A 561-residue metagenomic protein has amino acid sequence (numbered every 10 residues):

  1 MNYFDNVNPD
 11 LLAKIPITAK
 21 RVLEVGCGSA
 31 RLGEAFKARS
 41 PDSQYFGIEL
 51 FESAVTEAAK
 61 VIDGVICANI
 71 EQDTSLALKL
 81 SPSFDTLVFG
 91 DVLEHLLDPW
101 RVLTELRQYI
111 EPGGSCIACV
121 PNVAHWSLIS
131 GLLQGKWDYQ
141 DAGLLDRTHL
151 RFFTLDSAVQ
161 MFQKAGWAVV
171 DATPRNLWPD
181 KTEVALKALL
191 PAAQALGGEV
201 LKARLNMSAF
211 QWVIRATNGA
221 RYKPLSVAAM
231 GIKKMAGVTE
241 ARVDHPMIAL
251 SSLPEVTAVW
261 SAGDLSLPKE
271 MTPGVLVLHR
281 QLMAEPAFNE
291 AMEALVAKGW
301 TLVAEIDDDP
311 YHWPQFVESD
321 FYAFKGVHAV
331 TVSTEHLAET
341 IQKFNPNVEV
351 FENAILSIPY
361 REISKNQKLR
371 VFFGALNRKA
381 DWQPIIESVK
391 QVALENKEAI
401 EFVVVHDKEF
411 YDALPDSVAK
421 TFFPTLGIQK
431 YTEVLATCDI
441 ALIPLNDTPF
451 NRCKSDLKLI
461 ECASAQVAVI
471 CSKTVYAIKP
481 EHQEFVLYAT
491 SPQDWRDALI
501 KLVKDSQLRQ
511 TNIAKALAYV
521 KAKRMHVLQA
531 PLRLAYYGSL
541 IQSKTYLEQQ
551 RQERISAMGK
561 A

Functional and structural regions predicted by a protein language model:
M1-P82, T86, W100-L103, Q134 (+5 more regions): Conserved N-terminal segment of class I S-adenosyl-L-methionine
R101-S115: A short glycine-rich, Lys/Arg-flanked "PGG" loop and its adjoining helix->strand segment in the class I
G219-M283: N-terminal pre-catalytic "stem/leader" segment of glycosyltransferase-like enzymes
A229-L253, S357, N366-A436: Conserved catalytic-core segment of nucleotide-activated headgroup transferases in glycan assembly
V259-I341: Extended catalytic core of nucleotide-activated donor transferases of GT-like folds
H312-W313, A380, I428-Q429, E433-V434 (+2 more regions): Nucleotide-sugar-dependent
I358, Q507-T545: A charged, aromatic-enriched C-terminal amphipathic alpha-helix characteristic of glycosyltransferases across folds
H482-Q493, K501-S506: Conserved acidic donor-binding segment of nucleotide-sugar-dependent glycosyltransferases
